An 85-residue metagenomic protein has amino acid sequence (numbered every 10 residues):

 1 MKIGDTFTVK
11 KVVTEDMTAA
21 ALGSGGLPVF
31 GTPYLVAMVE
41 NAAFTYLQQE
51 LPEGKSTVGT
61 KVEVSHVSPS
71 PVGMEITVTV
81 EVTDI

Functional and structural regions predicted by a protein language model:
M1-G31: Catalytic strand-loop segment that frames the active site of acyl-thioester-processing enzymes
F30-Y34, P71: Residues at secondary-structure transition points
A43-T77: Hydrophobic beta-strand-centered segment that forms part of the acyl-chain substrate-binding groove
V80-I85: C-terminal structural segments of small proteins and small subunits
